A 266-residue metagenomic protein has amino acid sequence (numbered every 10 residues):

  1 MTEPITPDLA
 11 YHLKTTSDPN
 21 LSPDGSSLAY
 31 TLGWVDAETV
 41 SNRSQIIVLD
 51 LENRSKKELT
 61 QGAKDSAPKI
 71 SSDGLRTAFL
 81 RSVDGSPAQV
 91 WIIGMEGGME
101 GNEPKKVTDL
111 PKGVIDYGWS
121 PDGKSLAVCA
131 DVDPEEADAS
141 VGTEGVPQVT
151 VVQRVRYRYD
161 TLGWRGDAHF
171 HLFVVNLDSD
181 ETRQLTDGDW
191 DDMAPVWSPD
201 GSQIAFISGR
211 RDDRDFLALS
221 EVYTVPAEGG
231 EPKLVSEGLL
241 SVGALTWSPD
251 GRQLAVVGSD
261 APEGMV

Functional and structural regions predicted by a protein language model:
I5-Y11, S55-L59, E103-T108, E181-T186 (+1 more regions): A short beta-strand motif characteristic of beta-propeller blades
D8-S44: Beta-strand-rich domains and repeat architectures in extracellular enzymes and scaffolds, especially beta-propellers
D24, N53, D73, D122 (+4 more regions): Acidic/polar residues in short coil/turn loops that connect beta-strands within repeat-based beta-sheet scaffolds
G25-L28, G74-T77, L126-A127, G201-A205 (+1 more regions): Hydrophobic beta-strand positions that form the internal "hydrophobic ladder" of WD40/Gbeta-like beta-propeller blades
L32-Q45, T60-S66, A78-W91, M99 (+6 more regions): A flexible loop/linker signature enriched in serine peptidases of the S9 family
D50-R54, G94-G98, N176-D180, P226-G230: Short loop/turn segments that connect beta-strands within beta-propeller blades
